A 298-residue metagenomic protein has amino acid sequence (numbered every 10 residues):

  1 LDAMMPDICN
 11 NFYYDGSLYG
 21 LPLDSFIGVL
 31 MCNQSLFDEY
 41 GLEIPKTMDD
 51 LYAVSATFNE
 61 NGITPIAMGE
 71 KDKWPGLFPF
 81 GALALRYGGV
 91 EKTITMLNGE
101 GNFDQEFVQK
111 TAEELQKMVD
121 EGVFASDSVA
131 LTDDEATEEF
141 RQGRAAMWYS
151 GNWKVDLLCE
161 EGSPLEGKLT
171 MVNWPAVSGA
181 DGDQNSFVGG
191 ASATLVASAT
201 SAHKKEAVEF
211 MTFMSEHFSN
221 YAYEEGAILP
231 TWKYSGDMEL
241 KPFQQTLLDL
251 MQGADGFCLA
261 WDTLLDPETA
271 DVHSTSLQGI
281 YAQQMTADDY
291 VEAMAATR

Functional and structural regions predicted by a protein language model:
L1-D7, N11-Y13, S35-K46, E139 (+3 more regions): Extracytoplasmic "Venus flytrap"/periplasmic binding protein-like
L1-M4, E70, Y87-K110, E160-P164 (+2 more regions): Short, solvent-exposed loop/beta-turn-alpha elements that line the ligand-binding surface or hinge of extracytoplasmic
L1-V29, Y52, F58, P79 (+3 more regions): Hinge/lid segment of periplasmic solute-binding proteins
Y13, G189, E225-S235, Q245-R298: C-terminal capping/gating helix-and-loop segments adjacent to ligand/active sites or protein-protein/ligand interfaces
Y14-L23, G28, Y52-E100, Q116 (+1 more regions): Extracytoplasmic/periplasmic solute-binding protein
Y40, E121, E161-G226: Extracytoplasmic/periplasmic substrate-recognition and gating elements
M48-A53, D127-R141: Short helix-initiation/N-cap motifs at beta->coil->alpha
T57, L97-S128: Glycine-centered hinge/linker elements that transmit conformational signals in sensory and ligand-binding systems
